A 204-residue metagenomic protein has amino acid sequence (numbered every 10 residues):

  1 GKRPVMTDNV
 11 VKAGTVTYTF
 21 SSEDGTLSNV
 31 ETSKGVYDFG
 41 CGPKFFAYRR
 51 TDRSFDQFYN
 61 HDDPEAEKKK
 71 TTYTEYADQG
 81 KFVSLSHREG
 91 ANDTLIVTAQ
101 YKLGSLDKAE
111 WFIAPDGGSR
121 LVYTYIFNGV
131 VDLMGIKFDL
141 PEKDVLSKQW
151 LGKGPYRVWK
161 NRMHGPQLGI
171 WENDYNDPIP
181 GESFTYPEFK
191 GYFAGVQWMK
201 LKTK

Functional and structural regions predicted by a protein language model:
K2-K204: Beta-strand/loop-rich accessory regions of lumenal/periplasmic or secreted enzymes, predominantly carbohydrate-active
